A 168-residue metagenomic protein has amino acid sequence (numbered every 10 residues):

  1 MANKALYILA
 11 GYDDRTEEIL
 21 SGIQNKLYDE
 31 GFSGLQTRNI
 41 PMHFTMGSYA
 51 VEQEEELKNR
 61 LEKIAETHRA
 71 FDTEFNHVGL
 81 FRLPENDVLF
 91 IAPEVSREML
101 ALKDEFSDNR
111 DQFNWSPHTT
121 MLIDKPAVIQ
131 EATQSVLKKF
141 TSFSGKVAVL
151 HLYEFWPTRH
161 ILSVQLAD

Functional and structural regions predicted by a protein language model:
M1-D72, P93-K146, H160-D168: Basic, often amphipathic N-terminal segments
N76-G79: Substrate/cofactor-recognition hotspot
N86-V88: Charge-rich, low-complexity N-terminal segments
H151-W156: Short, exposed beta-strand-loop hairpins at the edges of beta-sheets in extracellular/periplasmic proteins
